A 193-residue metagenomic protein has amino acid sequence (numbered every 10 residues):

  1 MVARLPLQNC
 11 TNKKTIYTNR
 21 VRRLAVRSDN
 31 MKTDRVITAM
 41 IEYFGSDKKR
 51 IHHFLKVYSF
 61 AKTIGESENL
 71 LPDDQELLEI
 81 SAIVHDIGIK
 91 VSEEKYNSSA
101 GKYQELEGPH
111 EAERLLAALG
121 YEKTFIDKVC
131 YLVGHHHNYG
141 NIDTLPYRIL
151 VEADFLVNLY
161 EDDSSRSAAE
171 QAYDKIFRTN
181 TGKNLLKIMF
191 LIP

Functional and structural regions predicted by a protein language model:
V2-A3, V21, A25-V26: Acidic, Ala/Val/Gly-enriched low-complexity intrinsically disordered segments
T33-K56, G88-S98: Active-site flanking loop/helix segments enriched in acidic
E42-L71, V84, Y121, H136-P193: Divalent metal-dependent phosphate-bond-processing catalytic cores, especially two-metal-ion Mg2+/Mn2+ enzymes that act
V57, K102-A118: An active-site-proximal "capping" alpha-helix that borders the catalytic cofactor pocket
Q75-E94, G108, C130-H137: His-Asp-centered metal-binding catalytic motifs of divalent-metal-dependent phosphohydrolases/nucleases
